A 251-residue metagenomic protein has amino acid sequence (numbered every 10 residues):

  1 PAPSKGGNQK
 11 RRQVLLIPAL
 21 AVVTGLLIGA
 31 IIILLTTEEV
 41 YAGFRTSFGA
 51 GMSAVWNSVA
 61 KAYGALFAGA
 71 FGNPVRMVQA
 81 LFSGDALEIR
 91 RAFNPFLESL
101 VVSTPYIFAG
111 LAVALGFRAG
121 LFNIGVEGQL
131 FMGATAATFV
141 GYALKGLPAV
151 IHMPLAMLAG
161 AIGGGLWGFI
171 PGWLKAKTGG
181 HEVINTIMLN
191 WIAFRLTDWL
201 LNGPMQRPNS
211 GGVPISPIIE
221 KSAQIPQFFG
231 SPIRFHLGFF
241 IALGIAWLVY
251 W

Functional and structural regions predicted by a protein language model:
P1-V14, D85-F93: Cytosolic juxtamembrane amphipathic/interface segments immediately preceding and feeding into a transmembrane helix
G7, L87-E88, K145-A149, G230-I233: Helix-boundary and loop/linker segments of multi-pass membrane transporters
N8-L16, F117-G125, L147-G211, W251: Short loop segments and helix-boundary regions at transmembrane helix junctions of multi-pass inner-membrane proteins
K10, V14-P18, V22, N94 (+5 more regions): Residue-level signature of transmembrane alpha-helical entry/exit and packing/kink sites in multi-pass membrane
I17-L34, A109-V113, A134, T138-V140 (+3 more regions): Hydrophobic core segments of alpha-helical transmembrane domains in multi-pass membrane transport and ion-translocation
I28-L81, P204-I215: Interfacial/capping segments of alpha-helical transmembrane domains
I33-E38, K61-A143, M157, G165-F169 (+1 more regions): Single transmembrane alpha-helix segments in multi-pass membrane proteins
A65, P74, Q79-A80, T186 (+1 more regions): Transmembrane helix-bundle core of multi-pass membrane transporters and related energy-transducing complexes
